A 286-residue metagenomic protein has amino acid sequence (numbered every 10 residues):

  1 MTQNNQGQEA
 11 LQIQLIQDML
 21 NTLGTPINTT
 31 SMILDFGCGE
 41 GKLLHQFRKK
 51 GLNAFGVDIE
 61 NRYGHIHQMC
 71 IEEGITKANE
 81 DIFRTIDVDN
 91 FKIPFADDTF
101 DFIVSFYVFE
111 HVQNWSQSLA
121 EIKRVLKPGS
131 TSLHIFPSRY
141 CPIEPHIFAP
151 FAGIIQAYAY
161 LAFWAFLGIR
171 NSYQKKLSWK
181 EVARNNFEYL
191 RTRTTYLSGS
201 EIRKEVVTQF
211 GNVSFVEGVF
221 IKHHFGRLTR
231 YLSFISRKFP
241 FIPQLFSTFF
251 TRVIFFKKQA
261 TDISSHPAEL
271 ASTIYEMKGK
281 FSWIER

Functional and structural regions predicted by a protein language model:
M1-A96, F102, T248-V253, Q259-R286: Conserved N-terminal segment of class I S-adenosyl-L-methionine
N5-Q12, H111, R191-Y196, L245-F246: Aromatic-acidic/polar surface patches that form glycan- and anion
N28, Q113, K127, V207: Short conserved AdoMet
N90, E110, C141: Active-site micro-motifs of SAM-dependent methyltransferase domains
A96-D97, N114: Acidic/polar helix N-cap motif
F102-Q113: A short SAM/SAH-binding and catalytic strip from SAM-dependent methyltransferases
S116-P128: A short glycine-rich, Lys/Arg-flanked "PGG" loop and its adjoining helix->strand segment in the class I
S116-Q117, T131-E285: S-adenosyl-L-methionine-dependent methyltransferase catalytic module, highlighting the catalytic core
